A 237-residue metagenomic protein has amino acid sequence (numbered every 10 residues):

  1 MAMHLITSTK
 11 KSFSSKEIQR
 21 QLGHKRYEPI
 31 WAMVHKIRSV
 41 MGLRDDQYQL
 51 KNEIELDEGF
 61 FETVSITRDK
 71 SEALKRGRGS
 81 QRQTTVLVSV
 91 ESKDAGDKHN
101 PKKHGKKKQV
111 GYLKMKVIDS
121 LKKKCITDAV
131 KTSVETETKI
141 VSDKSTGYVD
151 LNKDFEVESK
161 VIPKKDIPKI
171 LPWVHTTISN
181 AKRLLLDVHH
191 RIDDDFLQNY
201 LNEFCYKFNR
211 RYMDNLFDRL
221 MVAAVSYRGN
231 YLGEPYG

Functional and structural regions predicted by a protein language model:
M1-G237: Residue-level recognition of single "structural anchor" positions that define or cap local secondary structure
